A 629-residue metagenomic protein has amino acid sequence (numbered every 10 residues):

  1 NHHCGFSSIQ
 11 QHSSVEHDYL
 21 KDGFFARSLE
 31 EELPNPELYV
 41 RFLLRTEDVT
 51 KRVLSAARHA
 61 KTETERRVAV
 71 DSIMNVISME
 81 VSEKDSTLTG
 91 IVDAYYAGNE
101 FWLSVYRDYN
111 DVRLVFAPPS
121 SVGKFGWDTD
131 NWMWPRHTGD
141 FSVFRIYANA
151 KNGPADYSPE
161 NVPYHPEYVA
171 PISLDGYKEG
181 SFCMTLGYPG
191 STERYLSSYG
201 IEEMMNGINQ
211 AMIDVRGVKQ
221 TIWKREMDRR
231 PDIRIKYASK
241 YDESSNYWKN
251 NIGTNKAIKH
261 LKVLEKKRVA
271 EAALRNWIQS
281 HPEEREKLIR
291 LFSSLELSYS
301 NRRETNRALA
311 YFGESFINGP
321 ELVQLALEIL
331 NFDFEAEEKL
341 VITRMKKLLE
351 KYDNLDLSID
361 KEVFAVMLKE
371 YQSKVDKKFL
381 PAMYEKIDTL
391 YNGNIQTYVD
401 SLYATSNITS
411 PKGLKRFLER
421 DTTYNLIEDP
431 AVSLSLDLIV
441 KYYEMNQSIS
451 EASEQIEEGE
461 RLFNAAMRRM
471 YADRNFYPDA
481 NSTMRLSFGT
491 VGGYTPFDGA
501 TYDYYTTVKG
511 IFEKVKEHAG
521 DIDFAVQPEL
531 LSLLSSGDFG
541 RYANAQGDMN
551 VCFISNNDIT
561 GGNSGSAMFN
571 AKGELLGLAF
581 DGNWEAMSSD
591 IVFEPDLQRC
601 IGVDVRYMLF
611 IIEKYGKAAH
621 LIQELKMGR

Functional and structural regions predicted by a protein language model:
N1-R629: Terminal presequence/propeptide segments associated with secretion/organelle targeting and zymogen/polyprotein
